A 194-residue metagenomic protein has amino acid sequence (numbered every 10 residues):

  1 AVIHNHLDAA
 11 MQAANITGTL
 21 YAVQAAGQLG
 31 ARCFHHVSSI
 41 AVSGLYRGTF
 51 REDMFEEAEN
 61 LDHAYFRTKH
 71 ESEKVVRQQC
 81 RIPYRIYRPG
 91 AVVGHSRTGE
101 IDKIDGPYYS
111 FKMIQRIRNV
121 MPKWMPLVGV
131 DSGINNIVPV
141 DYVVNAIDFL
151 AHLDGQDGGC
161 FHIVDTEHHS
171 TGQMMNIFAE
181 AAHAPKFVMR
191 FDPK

Functional and structural regions predicted by a protein language model:
L7, T98, P107-Y142, A146-L150: A conserved pocket-lining segment of Rossmann-fold NAD(P)-dependent short-chain dehydrogenase/reductase
D8, A13, T17-A64, Y84-R85: Conserved Rossmann-fold NAD(P)-dependent oxidoreductase catalytic core, especially the SDR/UDP-sugar
Q12-I16, L61-H70, I104, G133-I137: Short-chain dehydrogenase/reductase
I16-A22, T68-V76, S110, V143: Conserved catalytic Lys-bearing alpha helix of Rossmann-like short-chain dehydrogenase/reductases
A25, E59-G90, H95: Active-site Tyr-X1-5-Lys
V92-R97, L127-I134, F161-H169, F178-E180: Glycine-rich Rossmann NAD(P)(H)-binding loop
H95-Y108, F149-F161: Glycine/proline-rich active-site loop of Rossmann-fold NAD(P)-dependent oxidoreductases
A146-K194: Mid/C-terminal beta-alpha module of Rossmann-like enzyme folds, strongest in SDR-family dehydrogenases/epimerases
